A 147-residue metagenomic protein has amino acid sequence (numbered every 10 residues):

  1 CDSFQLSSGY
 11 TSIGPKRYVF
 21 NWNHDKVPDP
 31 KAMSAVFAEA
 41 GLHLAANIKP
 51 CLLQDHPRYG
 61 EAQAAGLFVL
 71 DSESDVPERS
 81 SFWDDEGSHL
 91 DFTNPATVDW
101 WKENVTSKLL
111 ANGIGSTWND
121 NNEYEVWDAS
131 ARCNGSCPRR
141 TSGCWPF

Functional and structural regions predicted by a protein language model:
C1-F147: Catalytic-domain carbohydrate-binding cleft regions of carbohydrate-active enzymes
